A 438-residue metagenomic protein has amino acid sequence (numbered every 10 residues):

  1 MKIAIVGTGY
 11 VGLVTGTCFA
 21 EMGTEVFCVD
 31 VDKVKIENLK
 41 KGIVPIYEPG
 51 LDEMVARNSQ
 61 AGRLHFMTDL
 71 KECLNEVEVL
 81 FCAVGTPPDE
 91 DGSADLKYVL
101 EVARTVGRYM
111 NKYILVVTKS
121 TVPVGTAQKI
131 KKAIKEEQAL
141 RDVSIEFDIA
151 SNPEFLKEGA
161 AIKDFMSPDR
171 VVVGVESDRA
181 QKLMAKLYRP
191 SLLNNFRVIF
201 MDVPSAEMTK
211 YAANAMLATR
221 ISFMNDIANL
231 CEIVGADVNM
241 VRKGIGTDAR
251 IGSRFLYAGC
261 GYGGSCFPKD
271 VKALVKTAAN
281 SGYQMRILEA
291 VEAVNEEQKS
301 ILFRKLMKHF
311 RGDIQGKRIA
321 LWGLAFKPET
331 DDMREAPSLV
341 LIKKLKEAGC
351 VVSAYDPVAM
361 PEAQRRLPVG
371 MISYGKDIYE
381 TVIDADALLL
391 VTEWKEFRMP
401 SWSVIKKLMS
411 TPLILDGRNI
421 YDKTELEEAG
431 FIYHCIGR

Functional and structural regions predicted by a protein language model:
M1-R438: Structural/interface elements that position substrates and couple domains in central-metabolism enzymes
